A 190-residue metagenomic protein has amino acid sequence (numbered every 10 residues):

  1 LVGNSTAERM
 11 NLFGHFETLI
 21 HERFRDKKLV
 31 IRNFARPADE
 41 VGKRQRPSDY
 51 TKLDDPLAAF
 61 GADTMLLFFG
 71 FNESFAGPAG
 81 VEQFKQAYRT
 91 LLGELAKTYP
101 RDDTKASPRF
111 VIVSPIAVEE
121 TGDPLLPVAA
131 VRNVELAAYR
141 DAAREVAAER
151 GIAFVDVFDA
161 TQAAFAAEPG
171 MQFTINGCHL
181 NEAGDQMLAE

Functional and structural regions predicted by a protein language model:
L1-L12, P37-G42: Catalytic nucleophile-elbow at a beta strand-turn-alpha helix junction centered on a G-D-S/GDSL motif, marking
G14-R32, D39-E190: Alpha-helical cap/lid subdomain in secreted, periplasmic, or secretory-pathway luminal O-acyl-processing enzymes
